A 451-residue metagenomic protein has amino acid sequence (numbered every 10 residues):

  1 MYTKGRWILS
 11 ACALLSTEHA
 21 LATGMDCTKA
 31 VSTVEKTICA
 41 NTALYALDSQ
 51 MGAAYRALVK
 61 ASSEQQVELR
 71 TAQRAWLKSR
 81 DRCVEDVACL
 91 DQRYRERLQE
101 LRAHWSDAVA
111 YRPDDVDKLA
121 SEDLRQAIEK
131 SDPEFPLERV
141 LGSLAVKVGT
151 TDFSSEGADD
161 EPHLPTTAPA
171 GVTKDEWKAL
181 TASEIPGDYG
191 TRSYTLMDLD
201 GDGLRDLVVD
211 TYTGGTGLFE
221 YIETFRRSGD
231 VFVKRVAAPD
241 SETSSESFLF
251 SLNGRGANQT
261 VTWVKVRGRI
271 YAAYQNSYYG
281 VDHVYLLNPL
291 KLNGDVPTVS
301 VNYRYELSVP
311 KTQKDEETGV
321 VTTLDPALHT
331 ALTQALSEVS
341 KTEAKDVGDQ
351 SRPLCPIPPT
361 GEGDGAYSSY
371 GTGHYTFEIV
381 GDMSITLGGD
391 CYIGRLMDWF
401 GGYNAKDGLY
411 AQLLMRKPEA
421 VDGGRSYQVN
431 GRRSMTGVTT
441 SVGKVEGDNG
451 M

Functional and structural regions predicted by a protein language model:
M1-I8: Bacterial N-terminal signal peptides that target proteins for export
T17-H19: N-terminal signal peptide c-region/cleavage motif recognized by signal peptidases
L21-V116, D188, L199, E306-P353 (+1 more regions): N-terminal alpha-helical modules
D107-E161, N258-M451: Acidic, small-residue rich beta-repeat scaffolds with periodic aromatic anchors
G190-L199, E246-Y271: Beta-propeller blade termini
D198-L207: Acidic, glycine-anchored loop motifs typical of Ca2+
L207-T211, A272-Y274: Hydrophobic beta-strand segments that make up the repeating blades of beta-propeller and related beta-repeat
L218-P239, V264-V266, V284-L292: Beta-propeller blade repeat segments, especially FG-GAP/WD-type strand-to-loop junctions in 6- to 7-bladed propeller
